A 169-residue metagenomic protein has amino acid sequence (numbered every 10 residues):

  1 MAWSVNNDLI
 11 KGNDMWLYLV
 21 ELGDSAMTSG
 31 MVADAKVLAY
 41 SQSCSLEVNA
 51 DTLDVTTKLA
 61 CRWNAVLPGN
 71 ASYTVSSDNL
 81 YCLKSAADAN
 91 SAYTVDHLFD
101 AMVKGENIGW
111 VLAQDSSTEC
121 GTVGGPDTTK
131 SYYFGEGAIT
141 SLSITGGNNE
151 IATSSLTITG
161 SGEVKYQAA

Functional and structural regions predicted by a protein language model:
M1-W3, E163-A169: Viral virion structural and adsorption modules
A2-L83, F134-A152: Solvent-exposed edge beta-strands and adjacent loop segments that serve as assembly or binding interfaces
E21-D34, S85-Y93, S117-T128: Intrinsically disordered, low-complexity coil segments
G30-L38, Y93-E106, G125-E136: Glycine-rich, flexible loop segments associated with nucleotide phosphate handling
A39, L46, A113-Y166: Short beta-strand and beta-hairpin "edge-sheet" elements
N64-C120: Structured, beta-strand-rich domain cores that present glycine/charged loop surfaces used to bind extended ligands
